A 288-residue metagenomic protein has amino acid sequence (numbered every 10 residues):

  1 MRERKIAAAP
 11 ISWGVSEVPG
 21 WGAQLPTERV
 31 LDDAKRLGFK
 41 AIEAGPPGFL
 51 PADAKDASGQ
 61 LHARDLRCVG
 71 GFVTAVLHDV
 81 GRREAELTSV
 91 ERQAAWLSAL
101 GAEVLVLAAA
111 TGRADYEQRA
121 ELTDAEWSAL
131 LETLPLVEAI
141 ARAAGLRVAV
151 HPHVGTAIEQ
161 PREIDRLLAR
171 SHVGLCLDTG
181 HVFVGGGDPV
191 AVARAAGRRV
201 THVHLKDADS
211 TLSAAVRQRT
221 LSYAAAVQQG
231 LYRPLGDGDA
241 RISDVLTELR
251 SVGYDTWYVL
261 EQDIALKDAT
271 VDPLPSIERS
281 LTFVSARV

Functional and structural regions predicted by a protein language model:
M1-A102, D124, L131, P135 (+7 more regions): N-terminal pre-domain/capping segments
A8, A41-I42, E132-D239: Acidic/histidine-rich catalytic cores of soluble enzymes
I11-W13, G45-P47, V73-H78, A110-G112 (+5 more regions): Active-site beta-loop-alpha junctions enriched in small/polar residues
G14-V18, A109-Q118, V184, A208-A226 (+1 more regions): Flexible glycine/acidic-rich beta-alpha junction loops that bind and position SAM and/or redox cofactors in anaerobic
L37, L66, L100, A169-S171 (+3 more regions): Structured loop/turn residues at beta-strand edges in well-structured enzyme cores
A41, V104, H202, T256-W257: Residues at the N-termini of beta-strands
R82-C176, V184, D255: Active-site acidic/histidine proton-transfer and metal-coordination neighborhood in alpha/beta enzyme cores
T256-V284: C-terminal/domain-terminus segments
